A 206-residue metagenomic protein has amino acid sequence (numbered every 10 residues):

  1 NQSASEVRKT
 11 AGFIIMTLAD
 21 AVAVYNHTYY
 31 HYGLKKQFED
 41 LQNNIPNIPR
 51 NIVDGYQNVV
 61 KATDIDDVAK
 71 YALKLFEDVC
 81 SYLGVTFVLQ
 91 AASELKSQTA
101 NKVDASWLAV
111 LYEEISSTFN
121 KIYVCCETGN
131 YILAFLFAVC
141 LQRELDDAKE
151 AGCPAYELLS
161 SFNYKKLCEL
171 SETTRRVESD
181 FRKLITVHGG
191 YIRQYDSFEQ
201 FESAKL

Functional and structural regions predicted by a protein language model:
Q2-L206: Conserved nucleotidyltransferase catalytic core and NTase-mimicking acidic/glycine-rich helix/loop elements in nucleic
